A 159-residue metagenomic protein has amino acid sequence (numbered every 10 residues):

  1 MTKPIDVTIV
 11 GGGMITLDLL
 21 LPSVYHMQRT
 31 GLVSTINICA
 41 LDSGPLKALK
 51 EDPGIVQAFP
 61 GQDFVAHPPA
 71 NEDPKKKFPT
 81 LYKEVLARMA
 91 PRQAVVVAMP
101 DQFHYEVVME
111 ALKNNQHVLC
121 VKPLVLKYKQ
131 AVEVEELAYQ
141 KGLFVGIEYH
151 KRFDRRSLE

Functional and structural regions predicted by a protein language model:
M1-N114, V132, E136-K141: N-terminal glycine-/serine-/threonine-rich beta1-alpha1-beta2 phosphate-ribose binding loop of Rossmann-like
M14, L124-V125: Short, glycine/acidic-enriched loop or turn micro-motifs at the edges of active sites
N115-H117, V121-L124: Short helix/strand-capping hinge loops at secondary-structure junctions that flank key functional elements
V125-E159: A contiguous active-site-proximal alpha/beta segment in oxidoreductase catalytic domains
